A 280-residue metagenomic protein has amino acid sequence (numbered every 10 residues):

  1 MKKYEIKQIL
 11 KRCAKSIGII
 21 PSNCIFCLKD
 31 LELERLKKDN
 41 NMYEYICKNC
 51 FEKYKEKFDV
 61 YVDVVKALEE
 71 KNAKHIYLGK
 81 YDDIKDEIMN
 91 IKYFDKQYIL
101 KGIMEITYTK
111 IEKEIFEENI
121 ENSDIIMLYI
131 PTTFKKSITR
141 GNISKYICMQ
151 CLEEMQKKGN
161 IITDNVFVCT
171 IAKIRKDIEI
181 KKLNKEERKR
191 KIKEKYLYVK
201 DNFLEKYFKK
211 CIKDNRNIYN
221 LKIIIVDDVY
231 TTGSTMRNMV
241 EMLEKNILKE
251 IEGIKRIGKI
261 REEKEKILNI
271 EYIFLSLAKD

Functional and structural regions predicted by a protein language model:
M1-L68: N-terminal cysteine/histidine-rich coordination modules
K2-K7, R237-D280: PRPP-dependent phosphoribosyltransferase catalytic core
C27, L128-I130, V226, L275-L277: Short hydrophobic segments within beta-strands
Y43-I126, T133-N142, M149, A172-R216 (+2 more regions): Active-site-facing substrate-recognition patch
K110-K113, Q150-E154, K158, M242-K249: Active-site catalytic microenvironments for nucleophilic, acid-base chemistry
D124-M127, K222-I224: Structural motif
L152-E179: Histidine/lysine/aspartate-rich catalytic loop segments that bind and position anionic ligands
I225-M239: A phosphate-binding catalytic loop at a beta-strand-loop-alpha-helix junction that coordinates phosphoryl groups
